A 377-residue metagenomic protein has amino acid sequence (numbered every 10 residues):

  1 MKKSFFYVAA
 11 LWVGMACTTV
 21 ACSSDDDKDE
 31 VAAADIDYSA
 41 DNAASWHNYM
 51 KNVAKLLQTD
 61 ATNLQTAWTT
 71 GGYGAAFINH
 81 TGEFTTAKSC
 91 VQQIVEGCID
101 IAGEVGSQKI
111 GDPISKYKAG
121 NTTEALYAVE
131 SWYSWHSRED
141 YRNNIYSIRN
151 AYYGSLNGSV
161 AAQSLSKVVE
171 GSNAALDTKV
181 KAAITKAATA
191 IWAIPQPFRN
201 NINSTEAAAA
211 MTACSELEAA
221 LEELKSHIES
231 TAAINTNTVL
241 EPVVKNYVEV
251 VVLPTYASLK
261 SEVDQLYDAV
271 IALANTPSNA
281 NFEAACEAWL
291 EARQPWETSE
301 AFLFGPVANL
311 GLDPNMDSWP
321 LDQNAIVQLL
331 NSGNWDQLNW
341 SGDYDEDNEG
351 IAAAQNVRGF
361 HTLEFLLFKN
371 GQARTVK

Functional and structural regions predicted by a protein language model:
M1, C22-S24: Terminal processing/anchoring signals of secreted or surface-associated proteins and related intramolecular
M1-A9: Bacterial N-terminal signal peptides that target proteins for export
A9-M15: Hydrophobic helical h-region of N-terminal Sec-dependent signal peptides in bacterial secretory/periplasmic proteins
C17-A21: C-terminal motif of bacterial Sec signal peptides marking the signal peptidase cleavage site
S24-K377: Mature extracytoplasmic or organellar-lumen-exposed domains after removal of signal/transit peptides
